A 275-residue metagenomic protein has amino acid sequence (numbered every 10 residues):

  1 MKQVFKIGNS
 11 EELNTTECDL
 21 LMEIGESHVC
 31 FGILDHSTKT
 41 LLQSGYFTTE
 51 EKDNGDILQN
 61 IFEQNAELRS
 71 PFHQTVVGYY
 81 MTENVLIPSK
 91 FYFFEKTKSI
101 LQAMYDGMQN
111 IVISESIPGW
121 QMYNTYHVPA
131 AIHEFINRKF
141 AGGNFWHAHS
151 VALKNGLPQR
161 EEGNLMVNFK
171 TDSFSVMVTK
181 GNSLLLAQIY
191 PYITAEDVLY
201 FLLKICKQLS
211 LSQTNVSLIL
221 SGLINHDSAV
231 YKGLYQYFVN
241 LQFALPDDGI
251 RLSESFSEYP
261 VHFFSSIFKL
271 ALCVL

Functional and structural regions predicted by a protein language model:
M1-L275: Hydrophobic/aromatic-enriched cytosolic interaction surfaces used to assemble or bind macromolecules
